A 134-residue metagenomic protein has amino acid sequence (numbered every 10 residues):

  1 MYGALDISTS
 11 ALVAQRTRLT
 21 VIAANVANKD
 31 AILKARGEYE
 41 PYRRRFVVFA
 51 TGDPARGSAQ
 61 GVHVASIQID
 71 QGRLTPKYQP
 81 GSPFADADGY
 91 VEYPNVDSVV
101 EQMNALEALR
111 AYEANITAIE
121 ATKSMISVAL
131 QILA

Functional and structural regions predicted by a protein language model:
M1-A134: Amphipathic alpha-helical polymerization modules
